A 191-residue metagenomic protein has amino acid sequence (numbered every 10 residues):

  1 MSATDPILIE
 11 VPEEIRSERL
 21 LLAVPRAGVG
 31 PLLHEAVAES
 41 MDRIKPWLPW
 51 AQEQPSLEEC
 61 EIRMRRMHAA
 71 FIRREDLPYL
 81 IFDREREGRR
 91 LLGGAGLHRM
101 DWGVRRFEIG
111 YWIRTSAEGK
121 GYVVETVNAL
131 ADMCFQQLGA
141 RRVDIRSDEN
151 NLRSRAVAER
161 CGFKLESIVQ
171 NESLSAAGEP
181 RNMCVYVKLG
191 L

Functional and structural regions predicted by a protein language model:
M1-L32, A36-R43, P78-L191: Acyl-donor (CoA/ACP) binding surface of acyl/acetyltransferases
K45-R66: Conserved GNAT-fold acetyl-CoA-binding loop/helix
R66-A69, S173-S175: Short, P/G- and charge-enriched loop/turn segments at secondary-structure junctions
A70-R74: Soluble sensory domains of the PAS superfamily and closely related sensory modules
